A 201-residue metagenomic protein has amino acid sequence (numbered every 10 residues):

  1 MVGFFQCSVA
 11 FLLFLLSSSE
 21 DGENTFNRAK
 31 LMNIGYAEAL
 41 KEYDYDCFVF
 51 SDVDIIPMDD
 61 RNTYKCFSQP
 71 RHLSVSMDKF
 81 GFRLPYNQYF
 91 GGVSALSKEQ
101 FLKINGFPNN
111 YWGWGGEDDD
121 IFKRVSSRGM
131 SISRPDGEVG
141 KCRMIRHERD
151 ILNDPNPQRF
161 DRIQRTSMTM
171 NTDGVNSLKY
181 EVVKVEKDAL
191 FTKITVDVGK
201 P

Functional and structural regions predicted by a protein language model:
M1-S8: Short, well-formed alpha-helical segments that are part of the catalytic scaffolds of diverse glycosyltransferases
G3, I34, E38, Q100-K103 (+2 more regions): Alpha-helical recognition domains of nuclear gene-regulatory proteins
L13-Y45, F80: Active-site-proximal specificity loops/subdomain of glycosyltransferases
K30-I34, L96, D120: Acidic, Ser/Thr-rich intrinsically disordered and amphipathic helical segments
E42-M58: Short beta-strand-to-loop acidic/aromatic patch adjacent to the donor-nucleotide binding site
M58-F82: Conserved donor-nucleotide/metal-binding helix-loop-beta segment in metal-dependent transferases, i.e., the alpha-helix
D78-L96, K103: A recurrent flexible, glycine/aromatic-enriched loop bordering the glycosyltransferase active site that acts as
N110-G113, D119-P201: C-terminal catalytic/acceptor-binding lobe
